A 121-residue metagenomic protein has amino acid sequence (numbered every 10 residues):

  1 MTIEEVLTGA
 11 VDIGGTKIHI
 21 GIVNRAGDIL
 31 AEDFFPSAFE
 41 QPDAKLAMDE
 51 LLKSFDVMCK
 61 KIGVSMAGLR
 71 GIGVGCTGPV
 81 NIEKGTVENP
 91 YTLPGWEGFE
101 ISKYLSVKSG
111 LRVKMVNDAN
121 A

Functional and structural regions predicted by a protein language model:
M1-I3, S65-M66: Solvent-exposed alpha-helices and their adjacent loops that cap or buttress functional pockets in soluble metabolic
I3-D49, V87: Short glycine-rich, Thr/Ser-proximal phosphate-binding strand/loop in the N-terminal lobe of ATP-dependent enzymes
T8-D12, G68-G73: Short glycine-aspartate micro-motif
T16, T77-V80: Short glycine-rich anion-binding loops that position phosphate/pyrophosphate groups of nucleotides and phosphorylated
D33-F35, I72, C76: A structural signal for short, well-ordered beta-strand segments
K45-L52, V64, G68-I72, P79-A121: Glycine-rich phosphate-binding loop and adjoining helix at the ATP-binding site of ATP-dependent phosphoryl-transfer
S54, M58-I62: Stable alpha-helical structural segments in soluble proteins, enriched in small hydrophobic residues
